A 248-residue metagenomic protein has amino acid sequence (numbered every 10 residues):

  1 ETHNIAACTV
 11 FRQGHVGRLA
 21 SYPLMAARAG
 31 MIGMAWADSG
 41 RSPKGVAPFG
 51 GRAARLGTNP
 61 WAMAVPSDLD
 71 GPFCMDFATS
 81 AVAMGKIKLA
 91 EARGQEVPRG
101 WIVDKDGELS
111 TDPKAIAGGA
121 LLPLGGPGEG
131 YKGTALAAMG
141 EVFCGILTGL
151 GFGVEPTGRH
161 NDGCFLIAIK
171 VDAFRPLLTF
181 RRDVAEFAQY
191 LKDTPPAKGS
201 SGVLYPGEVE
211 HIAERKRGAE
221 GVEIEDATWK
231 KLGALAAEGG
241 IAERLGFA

Functional and structural regions predicted by a protein language model:
E1-W61, V65-G71: A glycine-rich, acidic short-motif signal
A6-F11, P123-G125, L166-D172: Short glycine-rich or small-residue beta-strand-to-loop segments that form or flank ligand, phosphate, metal/Fe-S
G17, S21, T58, G119 (+4 more regions): Conserved active-site and cofactor/substrate-binding residues in soluble primary-metabolism enzymes
M31-G45, E141-G158: Glycine-rich phosphate/pyrophosphate-binding loops and their adjacent beta-strand/loop elements at enzyme active sites
G40, T79-V82, V171-A173: Glycine-rich beta-alpha junction loops
K44-K114: Phosphate/diphosphate-binding glycine-rich loops and adjacent basic-rich segments that engage nucleotide
A92-V154: Secondary-shell segments that build the walls of catalytic and ion/ligand-binding clefts
V142, G153-A248: Catalytic-core signal marking the mid-to-C-terminal active-site face
